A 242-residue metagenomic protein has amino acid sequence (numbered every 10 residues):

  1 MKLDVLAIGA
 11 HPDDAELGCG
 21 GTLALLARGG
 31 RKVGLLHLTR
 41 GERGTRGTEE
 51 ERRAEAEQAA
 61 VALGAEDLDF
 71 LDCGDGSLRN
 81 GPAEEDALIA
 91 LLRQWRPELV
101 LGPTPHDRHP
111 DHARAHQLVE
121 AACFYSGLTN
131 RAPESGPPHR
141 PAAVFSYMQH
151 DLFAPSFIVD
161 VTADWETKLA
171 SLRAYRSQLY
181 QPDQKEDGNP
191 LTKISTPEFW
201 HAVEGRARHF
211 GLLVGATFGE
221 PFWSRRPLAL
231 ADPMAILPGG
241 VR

Functional and structural regions predicted by a protein language model:
M1-W95, W223, A235-V241: Active-site rim/loop-helix segments in enzyme catalytic domains that contact anionic ligands
K2-L6, G81-R242: Metal-dependent de-N-acetylase/amidase catalytic core
